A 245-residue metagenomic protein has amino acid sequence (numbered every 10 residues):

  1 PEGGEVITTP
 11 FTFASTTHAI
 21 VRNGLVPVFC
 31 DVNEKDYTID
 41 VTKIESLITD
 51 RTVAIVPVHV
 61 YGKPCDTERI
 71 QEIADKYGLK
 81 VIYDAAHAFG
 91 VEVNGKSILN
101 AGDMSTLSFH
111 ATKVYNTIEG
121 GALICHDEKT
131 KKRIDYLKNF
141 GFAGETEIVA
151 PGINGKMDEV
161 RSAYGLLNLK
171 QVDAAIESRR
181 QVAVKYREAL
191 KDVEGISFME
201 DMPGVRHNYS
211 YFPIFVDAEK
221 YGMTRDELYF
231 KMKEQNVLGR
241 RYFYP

Functional and structural regions predicted by a protein language model:
P1, D50, L99-N100, N116 (+2 more regions): Structured loop/turn residues at beta-strand edges in well-structured enzyme cores
P1-A85, E92: PLP-dependent aminotransferase-like
I7, V28, V81-I82, T106 (+2 more regions): Structural detector of well-ordered beta-strand residues that form the stable sheet scaffold of enzyme domains
F11, L25, V32, A86-H87 (+4 more regions): Histidine-centered beta-alpha loop that forms part of the nucleotide-sugar donor binding/catalytic region in diverse
K35-D36, G62, K113, G204 (+1 more regions): Glycine-/small-residue-rich active-site loops that bind phosphorylated ligands and cofactors
T42, A54-V58, T67-R69, K76 (+2 more regions): PLP-dependent aminotransferase class I/II
Y83-T117, K132, G144-V149: Conserved active-site segment immediately N-terminal to the catalytic lysine that forms the internal aldimine
S108, G121-D127, L166: Short beta-strand-to-turn element immediately C-terminal to the catalytic PLP-Schiff-base lysine in fold type I
